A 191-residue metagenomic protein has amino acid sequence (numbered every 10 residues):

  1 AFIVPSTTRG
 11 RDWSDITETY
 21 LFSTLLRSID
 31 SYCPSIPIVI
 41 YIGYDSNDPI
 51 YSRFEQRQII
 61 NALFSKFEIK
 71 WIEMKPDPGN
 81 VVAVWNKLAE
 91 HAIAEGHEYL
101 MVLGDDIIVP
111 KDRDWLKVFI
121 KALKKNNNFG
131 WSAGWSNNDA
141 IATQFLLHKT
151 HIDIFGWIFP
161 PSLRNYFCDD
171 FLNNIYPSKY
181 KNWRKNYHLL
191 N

Functional and structural regions predicted by a protein language model:
E18-P37: Short, acidic, metal-binding catalytic loop of nucleotide-sugar glycosyltransferases
I36-P49, I72-P76: Short beta-strand/loop segment that forms part of the nucleotide-sugar
P76-W85, A89, N165-Y166: A short, glycine-/small-residue-rich helix N-cap motif at loop->alpha-helix starts within glycosyltransferase
N86-Y99: Active-site nucleotide-sugar/metal-binding loop of Leloir-type enzymes
H97-I108: Short beta-strand-to-loop acidic/aromatic patch adjacent to the donor-nucleotide binding site
K111-W131: Conserved donor-nucleotide/metal-binding helix-loop-beta segment in metal-dependent transferases, i.e., the alpha-helix
F129-Q144: Short beta-strand-to-loop element that shapes/binds the nucleotide-sugar donor at the catalytic cleft/hinge
H151, R164-N182: A short, conserved alpha-helix in the catalytic core of glycosyltransferases
